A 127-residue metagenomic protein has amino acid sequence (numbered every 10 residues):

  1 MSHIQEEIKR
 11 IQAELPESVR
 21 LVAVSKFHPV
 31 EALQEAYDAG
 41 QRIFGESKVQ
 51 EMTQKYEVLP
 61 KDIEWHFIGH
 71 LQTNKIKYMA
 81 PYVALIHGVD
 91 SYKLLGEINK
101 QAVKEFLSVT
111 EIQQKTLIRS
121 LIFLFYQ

Functional and structural regions predicted by a protein language model:
M1-S120, L124-Q127: Conserved alpha/beta-domain cores
